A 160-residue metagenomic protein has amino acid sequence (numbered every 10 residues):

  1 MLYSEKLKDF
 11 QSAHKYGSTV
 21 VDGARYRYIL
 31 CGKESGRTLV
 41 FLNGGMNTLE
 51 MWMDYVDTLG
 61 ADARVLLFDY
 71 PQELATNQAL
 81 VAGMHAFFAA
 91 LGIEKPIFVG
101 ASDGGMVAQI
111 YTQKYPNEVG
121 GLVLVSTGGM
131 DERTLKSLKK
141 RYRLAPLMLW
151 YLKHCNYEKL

Functional and structural regions predicted by a protein language model:
M1-R37, D62-A63, E94: Alpha/beta-hydrolase fold catalytic core
A24-E73: Conserved HGGG/HGGXW glycine-rich cap/lid loop of the alpha/beta-hydrolase fold
M51-M53, T76-Q78, R133-L135: Conserved catalytic-core motifs of eukaryotic protein kinase domains, centered on the activation segment
D54, I110-K114: Active-site signature of alpha/beta-hydrolase-fold catalytic machinery across serine- and Asp/Cys-nucleophile hydrolases
L66-V99: Active-site loop/oxyanion-hole signature of alpha/beta-hydrolase fold enzymes
G100, G104, A108: Gly/Ala-rich beta-loop-alpha elbow adjacent to hydrolase catalytic centers
Q113, G120-Y151: Flexible "cap/lid" loop of the alpha/beta hydrolase fold
Y151-L160: Helix-loop "lid/cap" segments that line or gate small-molecule binding pockets
